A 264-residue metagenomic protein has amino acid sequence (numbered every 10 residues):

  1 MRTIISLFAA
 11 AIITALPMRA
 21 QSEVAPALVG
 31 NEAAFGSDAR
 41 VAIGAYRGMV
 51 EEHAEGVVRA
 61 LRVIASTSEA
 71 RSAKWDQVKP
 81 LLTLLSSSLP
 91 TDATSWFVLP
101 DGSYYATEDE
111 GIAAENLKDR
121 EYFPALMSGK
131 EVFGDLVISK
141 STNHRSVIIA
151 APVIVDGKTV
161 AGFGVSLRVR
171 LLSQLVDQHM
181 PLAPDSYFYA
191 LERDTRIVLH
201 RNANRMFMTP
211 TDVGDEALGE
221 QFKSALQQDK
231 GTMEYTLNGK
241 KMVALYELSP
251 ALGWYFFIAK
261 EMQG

Functional and structural regions predicted by a protein language model:
M1-I4: Positively charged n-region of N-terminal signal peptides that target proteins for export
S6-A15: Bacterial N-terminal signal peptides
R19-A73, S87-T91, V132, S146-I148: Juxtamembrane extracytoplasmic/periplasmic/luminal helical "stalk" adjacent to the first N-terminal
V24-A27, V213-G264: Extracellular/periplasmic juxtamembrane segments that couple receptor/chemosensory ectodomains to their
E52-R62, L84-Y104, E131, Q178-V198 (+1 more regions): Short N-terminal helix-loop-first-beta-strand/juxtamembrane motif that initiates sensory/input modules
K74-L89, G162, S166-F207, D215: Solvent-exposed, extracytoplasmic
Y104-H179, D229-G239: Extracytoplasmic/periplasmic ligand-binding sensor regions of membrane-associated signaling proteins
A106-L117, L199-D215: GAF sensory domains
